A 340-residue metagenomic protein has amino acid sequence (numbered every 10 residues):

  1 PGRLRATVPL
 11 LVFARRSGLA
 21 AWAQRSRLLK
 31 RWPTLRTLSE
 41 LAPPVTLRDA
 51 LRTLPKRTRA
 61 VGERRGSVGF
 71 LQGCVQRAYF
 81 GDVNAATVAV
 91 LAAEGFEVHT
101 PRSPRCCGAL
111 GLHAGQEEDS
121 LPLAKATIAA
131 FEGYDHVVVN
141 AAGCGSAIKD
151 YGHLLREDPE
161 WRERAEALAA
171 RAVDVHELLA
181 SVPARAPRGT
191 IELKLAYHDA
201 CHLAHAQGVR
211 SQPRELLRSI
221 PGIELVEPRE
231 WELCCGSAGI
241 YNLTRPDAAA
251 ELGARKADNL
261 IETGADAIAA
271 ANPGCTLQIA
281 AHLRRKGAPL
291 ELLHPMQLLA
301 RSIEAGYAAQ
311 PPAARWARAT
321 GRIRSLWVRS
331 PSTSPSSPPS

Functional and structural regions predicted by a protein language model:
P1-S340: Iron-sulfur cluster-binding electron-transfer modules in prokaryotic oxidoreductases
